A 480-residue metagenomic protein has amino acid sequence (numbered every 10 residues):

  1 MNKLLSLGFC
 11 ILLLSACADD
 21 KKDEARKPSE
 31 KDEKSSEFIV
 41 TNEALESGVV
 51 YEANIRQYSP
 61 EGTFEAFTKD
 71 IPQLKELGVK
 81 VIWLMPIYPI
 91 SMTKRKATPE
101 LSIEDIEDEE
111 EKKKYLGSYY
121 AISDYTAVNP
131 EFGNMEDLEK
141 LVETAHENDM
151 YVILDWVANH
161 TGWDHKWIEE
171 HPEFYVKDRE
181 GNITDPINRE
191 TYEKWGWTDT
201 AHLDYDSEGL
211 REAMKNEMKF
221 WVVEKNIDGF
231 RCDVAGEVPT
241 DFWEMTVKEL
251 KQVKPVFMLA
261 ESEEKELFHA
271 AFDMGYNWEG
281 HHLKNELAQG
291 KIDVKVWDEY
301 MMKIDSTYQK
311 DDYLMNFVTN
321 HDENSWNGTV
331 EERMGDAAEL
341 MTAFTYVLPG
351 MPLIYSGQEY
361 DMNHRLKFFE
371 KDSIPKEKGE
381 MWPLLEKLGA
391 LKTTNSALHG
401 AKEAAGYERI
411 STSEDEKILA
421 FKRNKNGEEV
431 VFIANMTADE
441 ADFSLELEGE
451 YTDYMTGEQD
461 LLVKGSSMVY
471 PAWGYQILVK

Functional and structural regions predicted by a protein language model:
N2-C10: Sec-dependent signal peptide recognition, specifically the positively charged N-region followed immediately by
I11-C17: Hydrophobic h-region of N-terminal signal peptides that target proteins for export in Gram-negative bacteria
C17-N54, S59-W83, P89, G335 (+2 more regions): Carbohydrate-interacting/catalytic domains
E24-K34, N216-K219, V223-N226, R231-L314 (+8 more regions): Active-site-proximal helices and loops of the catalytic beta/alpha 8
S35-Y51, R56-E65, I71-K80, I87-K225 (+1 more regions): Substrate-binding/active-site clefts of carbohydrate-active enzymes
A53, L74, L84, Y125 (+10 more regions): Conserved, mostly hydrophobic/aromatic
W83-M92, D155-H165, D233-P239, S262-E266 (+1 more regions): Short, solvent-exposed turn/loop segments enriched in Gly/Ser/Thr/Pro and often Arg
D312-M334, A338-G379: Aromatic/acidic polysaccharide-binding cleft in carbohydrate-active enzymes
